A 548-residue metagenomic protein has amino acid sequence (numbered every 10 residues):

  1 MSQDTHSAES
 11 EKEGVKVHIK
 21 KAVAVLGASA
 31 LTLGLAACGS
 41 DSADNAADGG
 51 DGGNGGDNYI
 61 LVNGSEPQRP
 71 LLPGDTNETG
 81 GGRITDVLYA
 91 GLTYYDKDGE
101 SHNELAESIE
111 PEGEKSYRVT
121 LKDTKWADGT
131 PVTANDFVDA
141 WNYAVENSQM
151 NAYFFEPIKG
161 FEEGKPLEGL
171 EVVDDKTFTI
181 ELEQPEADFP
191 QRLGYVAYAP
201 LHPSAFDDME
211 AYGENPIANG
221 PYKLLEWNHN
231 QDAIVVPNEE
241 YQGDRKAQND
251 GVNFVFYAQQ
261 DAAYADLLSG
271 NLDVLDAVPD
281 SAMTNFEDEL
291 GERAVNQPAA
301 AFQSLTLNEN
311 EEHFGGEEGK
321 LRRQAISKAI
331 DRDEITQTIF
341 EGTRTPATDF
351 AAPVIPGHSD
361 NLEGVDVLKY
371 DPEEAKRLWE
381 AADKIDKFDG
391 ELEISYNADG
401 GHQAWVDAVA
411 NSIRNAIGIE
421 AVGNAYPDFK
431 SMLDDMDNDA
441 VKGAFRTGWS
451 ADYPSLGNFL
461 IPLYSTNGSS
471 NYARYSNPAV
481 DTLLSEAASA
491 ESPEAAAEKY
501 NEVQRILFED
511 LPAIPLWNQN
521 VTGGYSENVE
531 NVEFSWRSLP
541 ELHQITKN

Functional and structural regions predicted by a protein language model:
N63-G113, I217: N-terminal lobe/hinge region of extracytoplasmic solute-binding protein
E110-E112, Y153-P203: Surface-exposed binding/hinge segments that line and control ligand-binding clefts or catalytic entry sites
T133-N142, D175-E181, G220-P221, N249-G251 (+3 more regions): Alpha-helical secondary-structure segments
E186-K246, G251: Gly/Pro-rich hinge or "lid" segments in bacterial periplasmic/extracellular proteins
E240-N285: Ligand-site clamp/hinge motif
T336, E420-M432, F459-S526, N548: Extracytoplasmic/peripheral linker and loop segments enriched in polar/acidic and small residues with frequent Thr/Pro
T345-A382, G401-A404: Structural transition elements
G523-N548: Long beta-strand-rich cores associated with HINT superfamily self-processing modules
